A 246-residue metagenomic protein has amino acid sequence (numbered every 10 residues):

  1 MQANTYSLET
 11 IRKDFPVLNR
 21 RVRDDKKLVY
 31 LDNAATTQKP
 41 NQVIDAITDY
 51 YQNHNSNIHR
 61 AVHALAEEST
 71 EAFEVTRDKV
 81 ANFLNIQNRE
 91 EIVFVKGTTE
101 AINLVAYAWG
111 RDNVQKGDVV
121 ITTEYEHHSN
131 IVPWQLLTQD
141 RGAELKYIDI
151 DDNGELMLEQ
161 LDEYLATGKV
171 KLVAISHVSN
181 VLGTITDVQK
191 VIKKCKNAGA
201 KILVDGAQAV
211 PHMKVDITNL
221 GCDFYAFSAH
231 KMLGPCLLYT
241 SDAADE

Functional and structural regions predicted by a protein language model:
M1-S241: Pyridoxal 5′-phosphate
D242-E246: A short, hydrophobic C-terminal helix/tail in secreted or cell-surface proteins
